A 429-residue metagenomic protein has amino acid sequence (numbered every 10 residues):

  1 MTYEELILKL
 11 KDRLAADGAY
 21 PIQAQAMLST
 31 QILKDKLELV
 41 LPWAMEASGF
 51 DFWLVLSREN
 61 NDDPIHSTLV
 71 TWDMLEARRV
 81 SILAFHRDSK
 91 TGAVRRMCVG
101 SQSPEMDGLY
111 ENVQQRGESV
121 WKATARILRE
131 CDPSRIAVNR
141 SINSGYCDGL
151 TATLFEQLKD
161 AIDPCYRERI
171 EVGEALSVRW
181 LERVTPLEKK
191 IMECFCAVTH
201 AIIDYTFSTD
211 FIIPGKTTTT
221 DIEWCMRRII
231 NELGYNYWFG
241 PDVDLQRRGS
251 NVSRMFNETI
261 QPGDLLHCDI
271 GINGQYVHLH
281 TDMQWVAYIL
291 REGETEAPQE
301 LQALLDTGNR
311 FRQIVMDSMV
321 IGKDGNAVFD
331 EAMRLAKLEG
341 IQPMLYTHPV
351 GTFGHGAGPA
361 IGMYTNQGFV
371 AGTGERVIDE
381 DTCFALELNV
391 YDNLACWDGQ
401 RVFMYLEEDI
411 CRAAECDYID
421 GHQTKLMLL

Functional and structural regions predicted by a protein language model:
M1-L429: Active-site neighborhoods and metal-handling regions in enzymes and metal-associated proteins
